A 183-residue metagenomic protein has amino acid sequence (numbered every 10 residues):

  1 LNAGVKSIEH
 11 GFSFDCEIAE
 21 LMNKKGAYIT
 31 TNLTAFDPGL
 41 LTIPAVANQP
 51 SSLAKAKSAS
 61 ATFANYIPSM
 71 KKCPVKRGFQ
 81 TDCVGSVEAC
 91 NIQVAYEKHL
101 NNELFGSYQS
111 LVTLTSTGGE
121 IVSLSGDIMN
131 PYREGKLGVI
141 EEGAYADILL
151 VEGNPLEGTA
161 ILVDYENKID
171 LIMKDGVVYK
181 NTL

Functional and structural regions predicted by a protein language model:
L1-F63, G78-Q80, G85-S86, E152: Active-site core of metal-dependent hydrolases
T62-P155: His/Asp/Glu-enriched, well-ordered alpha-helical/loop segment that forms or immediately abuts the divalent-metal
Y132-R133, Y165-N167: Short, small/polar residue-rich loop motifs at catalytic or cofactor-binding pockets
L156-I161: Short, Lys/Arg- and Gly-enriched loop/turn segments at beta-strand edges
I172: Short aromatic-centered micro-motifs
